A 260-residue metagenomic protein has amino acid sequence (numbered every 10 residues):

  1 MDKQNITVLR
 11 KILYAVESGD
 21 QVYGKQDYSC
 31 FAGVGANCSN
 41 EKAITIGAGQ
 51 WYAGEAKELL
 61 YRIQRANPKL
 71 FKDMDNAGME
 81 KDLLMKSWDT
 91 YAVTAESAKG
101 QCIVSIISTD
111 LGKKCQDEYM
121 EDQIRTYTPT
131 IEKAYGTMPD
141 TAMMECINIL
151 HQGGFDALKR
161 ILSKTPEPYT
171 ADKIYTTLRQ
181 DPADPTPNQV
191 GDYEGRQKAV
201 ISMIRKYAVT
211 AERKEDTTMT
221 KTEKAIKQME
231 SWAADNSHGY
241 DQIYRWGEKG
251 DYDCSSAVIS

Functional and structural regions predicted by a protein language model:
M1-G136, T141-G247: Cell-wall polysaccharide-cleaving catalytic domain and substrate-binding groove, primarily in peptidoglycan/chitin
D251-S260: Active-site-proximal alpha-helical segments within enzyme catalytic domains
